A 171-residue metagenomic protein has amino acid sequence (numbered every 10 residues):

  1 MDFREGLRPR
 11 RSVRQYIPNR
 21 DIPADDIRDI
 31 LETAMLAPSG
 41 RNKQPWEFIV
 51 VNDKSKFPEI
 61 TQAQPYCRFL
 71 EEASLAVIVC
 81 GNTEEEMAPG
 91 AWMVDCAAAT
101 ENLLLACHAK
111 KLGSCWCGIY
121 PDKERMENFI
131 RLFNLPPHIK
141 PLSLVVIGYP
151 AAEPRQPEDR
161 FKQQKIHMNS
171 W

Functional and structural regions predicted by a protein language model:
M1-W171: Acidic, surface-exposed loops and disordered segments
